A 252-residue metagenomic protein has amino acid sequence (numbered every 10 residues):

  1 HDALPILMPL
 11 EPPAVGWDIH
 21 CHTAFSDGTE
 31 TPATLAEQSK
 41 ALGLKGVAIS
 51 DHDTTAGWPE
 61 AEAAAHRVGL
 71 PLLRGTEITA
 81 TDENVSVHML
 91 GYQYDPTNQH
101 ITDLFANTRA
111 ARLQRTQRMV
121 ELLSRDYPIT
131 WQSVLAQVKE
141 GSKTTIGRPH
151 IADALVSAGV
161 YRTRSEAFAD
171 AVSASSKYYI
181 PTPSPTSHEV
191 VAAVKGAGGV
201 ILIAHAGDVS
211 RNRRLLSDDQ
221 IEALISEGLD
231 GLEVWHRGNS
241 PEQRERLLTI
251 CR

Functional and structural regions predicted by a protein language model:
H1-L7, A64-L216: Extended substrate/RNA-proximal surfaces in nucleic-acid metabolism proteins
H1-V85, V172-S173, P185-A192, A197-C251: An N-terminally biased module of ancient metal coordination in phosphate/nucleic-acid-related enzymes
